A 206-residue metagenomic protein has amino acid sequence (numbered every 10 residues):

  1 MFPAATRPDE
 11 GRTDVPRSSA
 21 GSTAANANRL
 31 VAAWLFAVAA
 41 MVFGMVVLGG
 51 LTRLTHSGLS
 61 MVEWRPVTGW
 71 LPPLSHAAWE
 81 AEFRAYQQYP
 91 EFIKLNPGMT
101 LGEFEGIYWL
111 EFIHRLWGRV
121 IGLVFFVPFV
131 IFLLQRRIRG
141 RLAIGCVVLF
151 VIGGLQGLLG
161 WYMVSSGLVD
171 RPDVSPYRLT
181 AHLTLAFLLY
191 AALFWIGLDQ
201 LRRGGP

Functional and structural regions predicted by a protein language model:
V31-W70: N-terminal signal-anchor transmembrane alpha helix
A33, G140-G153: Membrane-interfacial loop-to-transmembrane alpha-helix junctions, especially the N-terminal start
T52-M61, L158-L179, L183: Interfacial helix-loop-helix junctions of multi-pass membrane proteins
M61-I93: Long, glycine/tryptophan/cysteine-rich extracytoplasmic
P72-P73, F104-L116, D173-L185: Short aromatic-rich membrane-water interface segments that cap or initiate transmembrane helices in multi-pass membrane
R84-L123: Individual transmembrane alpha-helix segments
I121-V127, T184-Q200: Hydrophobic cores of alpha-helical transmembrane segments in multi-pass inner/ER membrane proteins, independent
F129-R137, W195-G205: Structural signal for the C-terminal ends of transmembrane alpha-helices and the immediately following loop
